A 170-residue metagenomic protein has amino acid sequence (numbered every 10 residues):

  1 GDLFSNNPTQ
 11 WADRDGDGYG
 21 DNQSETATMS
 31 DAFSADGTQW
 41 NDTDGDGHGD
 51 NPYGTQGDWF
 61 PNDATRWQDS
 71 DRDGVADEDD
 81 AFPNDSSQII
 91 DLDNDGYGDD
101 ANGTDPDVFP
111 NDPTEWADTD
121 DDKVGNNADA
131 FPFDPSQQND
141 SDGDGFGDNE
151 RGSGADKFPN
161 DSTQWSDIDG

Functional and structural regions predicted by a protein language model:
G1-G170: Extracellular calcium-associated, cysteine-rich motifs in secreted modular proteins
